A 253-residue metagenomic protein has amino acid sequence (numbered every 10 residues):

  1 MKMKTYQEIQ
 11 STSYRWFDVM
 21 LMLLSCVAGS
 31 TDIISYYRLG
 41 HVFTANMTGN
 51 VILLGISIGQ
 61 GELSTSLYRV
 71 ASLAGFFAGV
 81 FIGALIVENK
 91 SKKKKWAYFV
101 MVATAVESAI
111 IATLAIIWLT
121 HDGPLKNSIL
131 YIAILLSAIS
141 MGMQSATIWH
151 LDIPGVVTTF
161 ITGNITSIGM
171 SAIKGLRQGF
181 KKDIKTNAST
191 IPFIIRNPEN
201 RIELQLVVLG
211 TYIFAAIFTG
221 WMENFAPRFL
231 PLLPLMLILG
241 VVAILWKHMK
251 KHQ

Functional and structural regions predicted by a protein language model:
K2-Q253: Alpha-helical transmembrane segments of multi-pass membrane proteins
